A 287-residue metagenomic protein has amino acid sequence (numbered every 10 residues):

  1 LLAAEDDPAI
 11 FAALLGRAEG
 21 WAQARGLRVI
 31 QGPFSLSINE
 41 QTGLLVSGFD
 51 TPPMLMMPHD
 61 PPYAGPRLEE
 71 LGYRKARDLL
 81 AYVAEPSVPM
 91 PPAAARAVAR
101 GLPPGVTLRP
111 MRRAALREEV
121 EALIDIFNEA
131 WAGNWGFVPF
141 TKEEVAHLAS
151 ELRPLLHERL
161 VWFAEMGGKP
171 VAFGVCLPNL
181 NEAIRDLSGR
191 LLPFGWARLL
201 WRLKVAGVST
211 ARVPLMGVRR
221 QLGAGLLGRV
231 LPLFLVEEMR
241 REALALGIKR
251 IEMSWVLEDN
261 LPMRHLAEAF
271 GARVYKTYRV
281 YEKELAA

Functional and structural regions predicted by a protein language model:
L1-A4, P110-R220, E237: A conserved beta-strand-loop-helix scaffold within acyl/acetyltransferase catalytic domains
L1-G72, R77, L187-A269: Acyl-donor binding region in acyl/amide transferases
Q31, V83, F163-E165, V175 (+1 more regions): Short beta-strand segments
P58-G136, L160: Acyltransferase donor/substrate-recognition loop-hinge adjacent to the catalytic core
A84-S87, E282-A287: Short beta-strand-to-coil "C-cap" segments at the C-terminal boundary of structured domains/repeats, marking
A245, L261, T277, L285-A287: Acyl-donor (CoA/ACP) binding surface of acyl/acetyltransferases
A269-V280, E284: A structural motif corresponding to the C-terminal lobe/cap of the Radical SAM core domain
